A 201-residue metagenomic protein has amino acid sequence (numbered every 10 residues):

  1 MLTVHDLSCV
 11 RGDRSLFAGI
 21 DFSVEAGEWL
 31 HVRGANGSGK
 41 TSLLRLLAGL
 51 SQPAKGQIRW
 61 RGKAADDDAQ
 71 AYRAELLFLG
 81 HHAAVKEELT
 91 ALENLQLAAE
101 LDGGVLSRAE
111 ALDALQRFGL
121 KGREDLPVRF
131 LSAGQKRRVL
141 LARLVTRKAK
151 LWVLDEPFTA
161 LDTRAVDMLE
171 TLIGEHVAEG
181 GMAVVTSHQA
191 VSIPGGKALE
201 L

Functional and structural regions predicted by a protein language model:
A48: Helix-to-loop junction immediately C-terminal to a conserved catalytic motif
G56-D67, A71-Y72: Conserved ABC transporter NBD signature motif
H82, E87-D102, E110: Q-loop/switch helix immediately C-terminal to the Walker
E88, P127-L131: Conserved ABC ATPase signature
R108-R123: Conserved ABC ATPase "signature" region
L141, G180: Hydrophobic anchor residue at the start of the ABC signature
L144-V145: ABC ATPase C-loop
W152-E156: Catalytic Walker B motif of ABC-type/P-loop ATPase nucleotide-binding domains
